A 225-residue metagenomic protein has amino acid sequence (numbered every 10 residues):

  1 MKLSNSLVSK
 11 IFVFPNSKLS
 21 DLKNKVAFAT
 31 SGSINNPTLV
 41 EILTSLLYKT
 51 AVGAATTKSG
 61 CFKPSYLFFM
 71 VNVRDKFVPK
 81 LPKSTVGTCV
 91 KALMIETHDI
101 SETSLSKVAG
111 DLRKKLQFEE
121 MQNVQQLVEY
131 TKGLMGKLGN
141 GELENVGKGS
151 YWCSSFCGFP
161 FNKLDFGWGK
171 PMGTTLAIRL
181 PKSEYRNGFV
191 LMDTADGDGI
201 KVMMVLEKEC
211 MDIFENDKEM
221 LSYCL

Functional and structural regions predicted by a protein language model:
M1-G158: Soluble acyl-CoA-dependent acyltransferase catalytic core bearing the H(X)4D motif
V146-L225: Low-complexity, glycine/alanine/valine/leucine- and proline-rich hydrophobic stretches
